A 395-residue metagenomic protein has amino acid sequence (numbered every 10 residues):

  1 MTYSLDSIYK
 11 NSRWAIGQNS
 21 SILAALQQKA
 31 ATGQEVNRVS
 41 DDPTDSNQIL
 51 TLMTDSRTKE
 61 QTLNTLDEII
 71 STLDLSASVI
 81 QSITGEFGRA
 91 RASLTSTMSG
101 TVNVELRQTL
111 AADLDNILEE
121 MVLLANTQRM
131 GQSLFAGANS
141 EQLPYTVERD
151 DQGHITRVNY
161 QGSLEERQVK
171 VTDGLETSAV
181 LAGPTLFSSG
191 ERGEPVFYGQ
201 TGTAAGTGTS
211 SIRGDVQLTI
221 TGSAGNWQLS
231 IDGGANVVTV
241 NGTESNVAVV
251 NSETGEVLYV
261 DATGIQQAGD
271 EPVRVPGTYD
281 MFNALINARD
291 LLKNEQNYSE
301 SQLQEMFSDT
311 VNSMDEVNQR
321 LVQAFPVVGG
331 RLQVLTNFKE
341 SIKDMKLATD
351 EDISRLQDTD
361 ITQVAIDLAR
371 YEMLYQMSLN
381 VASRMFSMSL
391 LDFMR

Functional and structural regions predicted by a protein language model:
M1, D6-K10, G17-S20, A24 (+4 more regions): Bacterial flagellar/type III secretion structural subunits and associated motility module proteins, recognized via
M1-T146, T177, D290-R395: Amphipathic alpha-helical polymerization modules
